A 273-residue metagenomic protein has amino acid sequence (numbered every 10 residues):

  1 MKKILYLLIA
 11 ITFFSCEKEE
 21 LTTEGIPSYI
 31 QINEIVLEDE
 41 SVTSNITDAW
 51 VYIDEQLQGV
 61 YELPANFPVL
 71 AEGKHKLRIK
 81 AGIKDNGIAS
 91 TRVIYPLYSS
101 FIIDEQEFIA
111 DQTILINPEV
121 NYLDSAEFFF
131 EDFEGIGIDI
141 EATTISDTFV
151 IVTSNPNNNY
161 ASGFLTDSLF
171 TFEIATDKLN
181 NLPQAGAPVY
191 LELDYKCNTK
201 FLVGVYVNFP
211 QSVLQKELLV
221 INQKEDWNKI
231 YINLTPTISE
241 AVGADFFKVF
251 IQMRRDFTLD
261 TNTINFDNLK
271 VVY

Functional and structural regions predicted by a protein language model:
T12-S15: C-terminal motif of bacterial Sec signal peptides marking the signal peptidase cleavage site
A71-S90: A short, solvent-exposed beta-strand micro-motif common in secreted/extracellular proteins
D85-N117: Structured interaction patches on ligand/partner-binding surfaces of diverse proteins
Q112-S146, T263-L269: Extracellular carbohydrate-recognition regions
E131-F133, T176-F201, I232, L269: Extra-cytoplasmic beta-strand recognition segments
S146-I174: Short carbohydrate-recognition loop motifs
F164-Y190, F209-L219: Secreted extracellular polysaccharide-interacting domains
S212-F246, L259-D260: Extracellular carbohydrate recognition and processing domains and analogous Trp-centered ligand-binding platforms
